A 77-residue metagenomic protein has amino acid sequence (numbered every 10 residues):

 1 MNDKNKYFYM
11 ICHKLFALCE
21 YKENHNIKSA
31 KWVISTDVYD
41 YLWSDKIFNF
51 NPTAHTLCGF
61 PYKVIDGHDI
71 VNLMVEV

Functional and structural regions predicted by a protein language model:
N2-S29: N-terminal acidic leader/helix
I27-V77: Extended oligomerization regions of viral-like shell subunits
